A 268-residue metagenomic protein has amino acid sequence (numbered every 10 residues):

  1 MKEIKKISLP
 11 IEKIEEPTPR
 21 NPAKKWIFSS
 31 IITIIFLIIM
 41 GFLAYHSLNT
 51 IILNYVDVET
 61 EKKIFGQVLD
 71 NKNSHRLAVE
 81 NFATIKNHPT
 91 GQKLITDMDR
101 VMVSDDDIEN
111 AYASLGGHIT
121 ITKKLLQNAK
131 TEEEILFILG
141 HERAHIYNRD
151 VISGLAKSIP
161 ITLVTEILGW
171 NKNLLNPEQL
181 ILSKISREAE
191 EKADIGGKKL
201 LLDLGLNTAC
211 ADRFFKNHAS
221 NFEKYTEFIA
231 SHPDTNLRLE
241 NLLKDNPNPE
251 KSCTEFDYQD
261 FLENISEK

Functional and structural regions predicted by a protein language model:
K2-K268: A Zn2+-metalloprotease active-site environment signal
